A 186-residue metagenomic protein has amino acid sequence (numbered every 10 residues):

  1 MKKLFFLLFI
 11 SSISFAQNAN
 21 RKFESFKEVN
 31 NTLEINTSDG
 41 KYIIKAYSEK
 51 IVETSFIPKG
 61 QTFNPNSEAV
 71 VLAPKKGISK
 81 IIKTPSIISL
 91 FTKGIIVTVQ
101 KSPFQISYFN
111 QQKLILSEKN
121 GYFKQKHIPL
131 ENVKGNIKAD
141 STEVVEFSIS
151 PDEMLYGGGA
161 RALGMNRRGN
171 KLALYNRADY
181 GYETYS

Functional and structural regions predicted by a protein language model:
M1-K22: Bacterial Sec-dependent N-terminal signal peptides
Q17-E24, E34-I35, Y175-Y180: C-terminal/peripheral segments of proteins
Q17-N18, T62-N64, S117-K124: Edge beta-strand at a domain terminus
N18-F26, N30, K45-S89: A low-complexity, Ser/Thr/Gly/Pro-enriched, surface-exposed linker/loop concept that marks segments flanking
E28-Y42: Early extracytoplasmic/domain-onset interaction patches
T37-D39, V71-K75, T92-I95: Charged, amphipathic alpha-helical segments
G40-I43, S48-E53, G60-F63, I96-T98 (+2 more regions): Primarily extracytoplasmic ectodomains and periplasmic/lumenal surface modules that are beta-strand-rich
K83-S186: Catalytic and substrate-binding clefts that recognize carbohydrates or anionic sugar/phosphate headgroups
